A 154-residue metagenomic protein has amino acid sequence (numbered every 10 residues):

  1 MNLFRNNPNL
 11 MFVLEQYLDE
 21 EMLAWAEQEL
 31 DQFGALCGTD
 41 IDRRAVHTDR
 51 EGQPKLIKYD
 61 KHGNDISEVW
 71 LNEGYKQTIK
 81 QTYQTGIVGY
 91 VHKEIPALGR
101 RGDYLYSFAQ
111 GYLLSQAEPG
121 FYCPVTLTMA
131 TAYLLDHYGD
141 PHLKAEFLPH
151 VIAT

Functional and structural regions predicted by a protein language model:
M1-R100, P119: Extended, charge-enriched "interface" segments that sit outside catalytic cores
K76-T154: Glycine-rich flavin
